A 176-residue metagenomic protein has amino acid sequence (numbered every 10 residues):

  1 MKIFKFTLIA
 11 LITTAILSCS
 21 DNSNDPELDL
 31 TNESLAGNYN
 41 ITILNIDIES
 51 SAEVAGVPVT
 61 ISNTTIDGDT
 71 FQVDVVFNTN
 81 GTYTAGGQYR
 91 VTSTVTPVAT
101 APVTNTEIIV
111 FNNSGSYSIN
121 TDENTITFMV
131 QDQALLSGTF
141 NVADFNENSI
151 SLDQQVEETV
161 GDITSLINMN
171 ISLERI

Functional and structural regions predicted by a protein language model:
M1-F6, S20-D21: Positively charged n-region of N-terminal signal peptides that target proteins for export
F6-T7, E27: Generic detector of short alpha-helix boundary/capping microenvironments and adjacent low-complexity segments
A15-S18: C-terminal motif of bacterial Sec signal peptides marking the signal peptidase cleavage site
S20-S116, N120-I176: Lipid interaction determinants
